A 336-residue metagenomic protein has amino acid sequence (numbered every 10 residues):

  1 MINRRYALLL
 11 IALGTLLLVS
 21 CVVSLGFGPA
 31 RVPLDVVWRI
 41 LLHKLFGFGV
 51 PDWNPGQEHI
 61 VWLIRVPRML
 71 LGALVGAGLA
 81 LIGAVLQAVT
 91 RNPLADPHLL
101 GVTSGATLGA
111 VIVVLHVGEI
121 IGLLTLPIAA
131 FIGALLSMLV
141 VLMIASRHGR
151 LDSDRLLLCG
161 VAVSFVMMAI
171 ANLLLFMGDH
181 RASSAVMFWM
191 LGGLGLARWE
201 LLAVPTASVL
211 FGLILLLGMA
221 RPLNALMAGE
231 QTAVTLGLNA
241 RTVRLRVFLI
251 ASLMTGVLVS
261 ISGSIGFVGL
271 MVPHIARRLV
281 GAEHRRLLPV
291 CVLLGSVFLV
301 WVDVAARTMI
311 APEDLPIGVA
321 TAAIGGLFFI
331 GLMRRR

Functional and structural regions predicted by a protein language model:
M1-R336: Alpha-helical transmembrane segments in inner-membrane proteins
